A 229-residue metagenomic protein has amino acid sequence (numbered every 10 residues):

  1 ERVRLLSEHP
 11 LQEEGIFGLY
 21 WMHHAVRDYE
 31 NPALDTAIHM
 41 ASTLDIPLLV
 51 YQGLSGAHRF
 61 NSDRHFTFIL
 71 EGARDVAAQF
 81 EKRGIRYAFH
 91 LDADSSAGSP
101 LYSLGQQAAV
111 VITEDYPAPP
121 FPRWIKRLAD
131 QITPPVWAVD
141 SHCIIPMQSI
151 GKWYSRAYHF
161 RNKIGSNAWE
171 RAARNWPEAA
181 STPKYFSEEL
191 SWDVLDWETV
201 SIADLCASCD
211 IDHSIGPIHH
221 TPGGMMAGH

Functional and structural regions predicted by a protein language model:
E1-P183: Trp/Phe/Arg-rich N-terminal binding region typifying the photolyase-homology
Y154-H229: Glycine/tryptophan-enriched, flexible segments
